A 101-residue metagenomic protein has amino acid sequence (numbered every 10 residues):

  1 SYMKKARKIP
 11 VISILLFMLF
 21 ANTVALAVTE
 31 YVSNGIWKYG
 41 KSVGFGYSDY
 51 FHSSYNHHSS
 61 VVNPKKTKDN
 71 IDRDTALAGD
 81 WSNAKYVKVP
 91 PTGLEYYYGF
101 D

Functional and structural regions predicted by a protein language model:
S1-K38: N-terminal prepro-regions of secreted/extracellular proteins
L26-D101: Post-signal peptide N-terminal regions of Sec-secreted extracellular proteins
